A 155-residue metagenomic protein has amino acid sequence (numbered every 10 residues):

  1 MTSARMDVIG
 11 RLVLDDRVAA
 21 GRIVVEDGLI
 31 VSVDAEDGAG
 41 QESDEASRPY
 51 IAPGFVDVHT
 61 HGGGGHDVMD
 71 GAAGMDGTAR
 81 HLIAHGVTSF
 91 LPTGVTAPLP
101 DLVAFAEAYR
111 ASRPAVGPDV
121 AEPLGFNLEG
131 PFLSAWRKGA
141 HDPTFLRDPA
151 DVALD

Functional and structural regions predicted by a protein language model:
M1-A39: N-terminal metal-binding scaffold of metallo-dependent hydrolase/deaminase domains
T2-V8, G38-R80: Replace "His-x-His-based motif
I9-R11, D15-D16, S47, G54-V58 (+2 more regions): Fold-independent oxyanion-binding glycine-rich loops and adjacent beta-strand/coil segments at enzyme active sites
G10, I23, G28, R48 (+3 more regions): Divalent metal-coordination and catalytic microenvironments
H61, D76-F105, V120-A135: Divalent metal-dependent hydrolysis catalytic cores, especially in the metallo-beta-lactamase
D67, G94, P143-L146: Glycine- and other small-residue-rich loops at beta-strand/loop junctions that grip anionic moieties
G71, L82-H85, A108, S112: N-terminal hydrophobic targeting/anchoring segments and the immediately downstream early-domain regions of hydrolases
E107-D155: Metal-coordinating catalytic core of metallo-dependent amide/deamination hydrolases
